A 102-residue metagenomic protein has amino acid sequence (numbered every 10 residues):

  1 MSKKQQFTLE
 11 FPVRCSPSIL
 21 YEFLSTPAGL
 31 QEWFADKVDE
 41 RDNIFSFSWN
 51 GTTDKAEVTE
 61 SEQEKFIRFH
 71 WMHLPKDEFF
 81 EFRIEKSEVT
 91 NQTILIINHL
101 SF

Functional and structural regions predicted by a protein language model:
M1-D39: Hydrophobic ligand-binding cavity/cleft-lining segments
K4, S18, Q31, F45-S46 (+2 more regions): Charge-dense, helix-prone N-terminal extensions
K4, T8, D42, E64 (+1 more regions): Sequence-level motif detector for i,i+2 pairs with an aromatic at +2
T8-R14, S46, E57, R83: Generic structural detector for well-ordered beta-strands
S16-S18, T52-D54, Q63, K76 (+2 more regions): Generic "edge-of-domain/loop-turn" microfeature
A28-F79: Glycine-rich portal/gate segments that line the openings of hydrophobic small-molecule binding cavities
R68-F102: Beta-strand/loop substructures that line and gate deep hydrophobic ligand-binding cavities in soluble
